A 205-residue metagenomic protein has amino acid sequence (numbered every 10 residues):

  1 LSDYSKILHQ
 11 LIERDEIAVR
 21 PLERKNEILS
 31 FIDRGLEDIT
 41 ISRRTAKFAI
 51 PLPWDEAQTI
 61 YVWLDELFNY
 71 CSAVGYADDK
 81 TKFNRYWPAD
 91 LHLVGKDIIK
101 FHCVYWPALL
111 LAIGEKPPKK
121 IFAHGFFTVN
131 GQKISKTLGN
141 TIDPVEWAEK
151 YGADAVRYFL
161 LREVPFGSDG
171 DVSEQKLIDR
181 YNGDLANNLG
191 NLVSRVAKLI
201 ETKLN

Functional and structural regions predicted by a protein language model:
L1-T202: Structured secondary-structure scaffolds
N205: Aromatic-residue-lined binding/catalytic grooves and analogous aromatic/hydrophobic interfacial grooves in multimeric
